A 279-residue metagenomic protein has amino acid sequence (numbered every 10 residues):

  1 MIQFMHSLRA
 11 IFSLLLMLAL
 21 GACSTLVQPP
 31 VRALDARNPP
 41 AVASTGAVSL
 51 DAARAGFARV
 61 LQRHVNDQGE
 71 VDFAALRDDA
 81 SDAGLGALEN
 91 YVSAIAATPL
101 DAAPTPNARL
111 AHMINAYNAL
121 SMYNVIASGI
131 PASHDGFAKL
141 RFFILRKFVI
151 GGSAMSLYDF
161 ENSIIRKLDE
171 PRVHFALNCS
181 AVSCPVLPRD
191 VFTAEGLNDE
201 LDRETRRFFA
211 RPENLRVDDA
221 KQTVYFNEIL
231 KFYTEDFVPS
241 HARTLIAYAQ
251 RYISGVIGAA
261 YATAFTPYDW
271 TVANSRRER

Functional and structural regions predicted by a protein language model:
I2-F12: Bacterial N-terminal signal peptides that target proteins for export
G21-A22: C-terminal motif of bacterial Sec signal peptides marking the signal peptidase cleavage site
T25-A103, N107-R279: Interaction/scaffold regions that mediate signaling and macromolecular assembly across diverse proteins
